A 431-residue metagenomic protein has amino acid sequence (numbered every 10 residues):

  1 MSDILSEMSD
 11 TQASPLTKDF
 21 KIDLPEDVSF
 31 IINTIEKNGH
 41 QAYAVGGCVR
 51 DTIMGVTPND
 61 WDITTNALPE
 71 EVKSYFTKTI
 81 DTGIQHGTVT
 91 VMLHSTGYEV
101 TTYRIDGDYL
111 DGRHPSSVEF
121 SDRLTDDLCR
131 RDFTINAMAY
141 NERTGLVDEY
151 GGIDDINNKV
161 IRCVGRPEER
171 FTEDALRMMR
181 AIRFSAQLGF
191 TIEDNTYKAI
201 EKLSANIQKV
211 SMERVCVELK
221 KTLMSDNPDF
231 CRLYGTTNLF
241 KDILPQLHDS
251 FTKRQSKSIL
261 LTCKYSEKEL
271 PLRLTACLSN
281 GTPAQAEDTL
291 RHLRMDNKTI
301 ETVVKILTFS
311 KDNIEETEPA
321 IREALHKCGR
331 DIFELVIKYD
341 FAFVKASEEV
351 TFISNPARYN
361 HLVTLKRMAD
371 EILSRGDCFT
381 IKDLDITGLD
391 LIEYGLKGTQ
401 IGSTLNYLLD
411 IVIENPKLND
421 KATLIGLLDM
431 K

Functional and structural regions predicted by a protein language model:
M1-K431: Catalytic cores of the polymerase beta-like nucleotidyltransferase superfamily and closely associated nucleotide
